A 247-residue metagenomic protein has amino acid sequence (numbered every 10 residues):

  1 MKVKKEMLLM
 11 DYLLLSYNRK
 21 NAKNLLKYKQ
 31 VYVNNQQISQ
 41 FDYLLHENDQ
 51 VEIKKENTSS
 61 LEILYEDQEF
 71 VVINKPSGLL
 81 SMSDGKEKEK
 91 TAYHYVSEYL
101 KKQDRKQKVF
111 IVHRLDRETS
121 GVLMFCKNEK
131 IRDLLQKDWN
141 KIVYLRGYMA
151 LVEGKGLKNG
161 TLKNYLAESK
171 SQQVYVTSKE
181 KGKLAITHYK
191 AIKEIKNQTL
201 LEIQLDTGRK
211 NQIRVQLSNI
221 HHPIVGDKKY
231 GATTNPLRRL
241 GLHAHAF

Functional and structural regions predicted by a protein language model:
M1-K170, E194: RNA pseudouridine synthases
K27, P76, T119, V152 (+5 more regions): Short glycine/serine/threonine-biased micro-segments
V33-N34, M82-S83, C126, V176-S178 (+2 more regions): Thr-Gly-centered strand-to-loop micro-motif
S81, M124, L157, A185 (+4 more regions): Short, flexible micro-motifs
R105-Q136, N164, E168-I220, L242-A246: The conserved catalytic core of RNA pseudouridine synthases
V143-G147, T161, L184, L237 (+1 more regions): Short edge beta-strand segments in beta-sheet-rich domains
G154, Q173-V174, K229-Y230: Short, acidic/turn-prone active-site loops that include or flank metal/cofactor- and phosphate-binding residues
N219-F247: Phosphate/ribose-recognition catalytic cores of enzymes acting on nucleotide-derived substrates
